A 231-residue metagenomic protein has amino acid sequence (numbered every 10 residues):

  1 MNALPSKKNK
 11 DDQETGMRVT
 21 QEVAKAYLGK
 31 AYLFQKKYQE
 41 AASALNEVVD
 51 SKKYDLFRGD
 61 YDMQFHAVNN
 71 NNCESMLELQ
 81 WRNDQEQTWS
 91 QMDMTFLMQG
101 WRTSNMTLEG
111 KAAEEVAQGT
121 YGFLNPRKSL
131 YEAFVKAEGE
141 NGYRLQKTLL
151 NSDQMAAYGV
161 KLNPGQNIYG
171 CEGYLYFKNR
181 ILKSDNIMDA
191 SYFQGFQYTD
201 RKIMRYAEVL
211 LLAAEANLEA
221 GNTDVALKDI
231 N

Functional and structural regions predicted by a protein language model:
M1-L4, K8, S51-K53: Alpha-helical junction/boundary sensor with strong preference for TPR arrays
M1-N2, T15-V49, L77, L145-L150 (+1 more regions): Extended, hydrophobic/aromatic-rich amphipathic alpha-helical segments that build helical scaffolds
S6, L33, M106: The feature captures the catalytic groove of carbohydrate-active enzymes
S6-Q13, F57-G59: Surface-exposed patches in mature extracellular/periplasmic domains of secreted proteins
K7-K10, M155, D224: Generic macromolecular interface patches on structured domains
D12, Q21, A190-F193: Hydrophobic alpha-helical segments, principally membrane-spanning helices and signal/leader peptides
Y54-L210, E219: Elongated scaffold/linker segments in the mid-to-C-terminal portions of large proteins
